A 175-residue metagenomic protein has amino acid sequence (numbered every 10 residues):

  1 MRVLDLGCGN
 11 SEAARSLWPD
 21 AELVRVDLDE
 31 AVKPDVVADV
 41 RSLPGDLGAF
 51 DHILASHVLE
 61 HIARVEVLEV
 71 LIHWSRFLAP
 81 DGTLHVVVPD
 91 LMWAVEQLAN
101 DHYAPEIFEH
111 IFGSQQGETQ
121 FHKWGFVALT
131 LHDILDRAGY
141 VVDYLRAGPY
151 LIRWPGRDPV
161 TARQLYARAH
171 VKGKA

Functional and structural regions predicted by a protein language model:
R2-A94, L129, A167-G173: Conserved SAM-binding loop
E66-F77, T83-K174: S-adenosyl-L-methionine-dependent methyltransferase catalytic module, highlighting the catalytic core
